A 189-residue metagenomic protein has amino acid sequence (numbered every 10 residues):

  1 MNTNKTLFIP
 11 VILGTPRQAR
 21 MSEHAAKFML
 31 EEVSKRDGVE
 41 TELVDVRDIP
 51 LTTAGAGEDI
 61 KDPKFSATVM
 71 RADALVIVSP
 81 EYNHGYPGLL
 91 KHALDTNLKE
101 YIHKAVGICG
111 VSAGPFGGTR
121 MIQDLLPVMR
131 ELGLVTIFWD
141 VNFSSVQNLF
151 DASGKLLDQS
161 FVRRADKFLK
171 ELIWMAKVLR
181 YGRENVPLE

Functional and structural regions predicted by a protein language model:
M1-N97, K155-E189: N-terminal beta1-alpha1-beta2 submodule of the flavodoxin-like/Rossmannoid cofactor-binding fold
L13, H84-P87, V106-C109, A113-G117 (+1 more regions): Short glycine-rich loop/turn motifs that provide flexible caps or phosphate-binding loops at active sites
E42-L51, K99, L132-A152: Mobile beta-alpha loop/short-helix "lid" or hinge segments that flank ligand
I102-H103: His-Asp phosphorelay/catalytic-motif detector in bacterial-type signaling
V106-Q147, Q159-R163: Short, glycine-/small-residue-rich phosphate/pyrophosphate-handling segment
